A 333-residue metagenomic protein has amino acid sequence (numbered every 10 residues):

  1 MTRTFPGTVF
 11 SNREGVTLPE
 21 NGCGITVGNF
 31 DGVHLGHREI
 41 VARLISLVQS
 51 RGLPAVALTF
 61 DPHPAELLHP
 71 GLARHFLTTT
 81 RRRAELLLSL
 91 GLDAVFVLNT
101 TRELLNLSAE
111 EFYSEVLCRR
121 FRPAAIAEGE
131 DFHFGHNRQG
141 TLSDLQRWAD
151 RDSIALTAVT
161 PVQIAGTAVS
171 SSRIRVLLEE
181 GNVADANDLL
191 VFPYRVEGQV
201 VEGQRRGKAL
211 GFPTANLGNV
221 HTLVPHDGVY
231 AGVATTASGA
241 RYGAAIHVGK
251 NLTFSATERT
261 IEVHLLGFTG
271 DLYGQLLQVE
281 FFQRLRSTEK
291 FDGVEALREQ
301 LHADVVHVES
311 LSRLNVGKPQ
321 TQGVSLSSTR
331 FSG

Functional and structural regions predicted by a protein language model:
T2-G15, F96: Short acidic-hydrophobic, aromatic-tinged amphipathic segments that line or gate anion-handling sites
V16-T79: N-terminal catalytic cores of NTP/NDP-binding nucleotidyl/phosphoryl-transfer enzymes
L58-D61, L90, V95-E103, T160: A conserved beta-strand->alpha-helix junction
H75-R83, L107-Y113: Glycine-rich, highly charged phosphate/nucleotide-binding loops
T79-V95: A glycine-rich helix N-cap at a beta->alpha junction
E103-P213, T288, D292-R298: Classical nucleotidyltransferase
G203-G333: Phosphate/ribose-recognition catalytic cores of enzymes acting on nucleotide-derived substrates
